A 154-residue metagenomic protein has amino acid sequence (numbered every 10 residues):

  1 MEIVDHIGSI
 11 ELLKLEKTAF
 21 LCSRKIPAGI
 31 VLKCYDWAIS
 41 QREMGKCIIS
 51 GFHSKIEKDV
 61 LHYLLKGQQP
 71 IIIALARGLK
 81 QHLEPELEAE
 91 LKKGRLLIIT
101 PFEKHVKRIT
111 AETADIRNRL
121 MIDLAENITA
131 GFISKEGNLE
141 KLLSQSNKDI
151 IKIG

Functional and structural regions predicted by a protein language model:
M1-G154: Glycine-biased, small-residue-rich flexible motifs in mid-sequence functional cores and linkers
